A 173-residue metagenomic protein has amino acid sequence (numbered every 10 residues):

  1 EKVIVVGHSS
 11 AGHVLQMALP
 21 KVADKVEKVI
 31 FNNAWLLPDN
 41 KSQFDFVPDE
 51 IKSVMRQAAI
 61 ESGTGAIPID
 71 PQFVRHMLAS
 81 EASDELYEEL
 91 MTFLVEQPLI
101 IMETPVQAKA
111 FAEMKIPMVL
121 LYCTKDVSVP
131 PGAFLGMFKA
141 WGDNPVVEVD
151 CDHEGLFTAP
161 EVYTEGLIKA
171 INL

Functional and structural regions predicted by a protein language model:
V3-S9, C123: Conserved alpha/beta-hydrolase "nucleophile elbow" surrounding the catalytic nucleophile
G7-M17: Glycine-rich nucleophile elbow surrounding the catalytic serine of serine-hydrolase chemistry
P20-V26, I30-I67, I100-Q107, P130: Flexible "cap/lid" loop of the alpha/beta hydrolase fold
I69-E81: Helix-loop "lid/cap" segments that line or gate small-molecule binding pockets
E89-F111: Active-site nucleophile elbow and catalytic-triad environment of alpha/beta-hydrolase enzymes
M114, L120-Y122: Short beta-strand/loop motif that positions the catalytic acidic residue of the alpha/beta-hydrolase fold
T124-F157, K169-A170: Conserved loop-alpha-helix segment in the C-terminal half of the alpha/beta-hydrolase fold that carries the catalytic
P160-I168: Short, amphipathic alpha-helical "lid/cap" segments that border enzyme active or binding sites
